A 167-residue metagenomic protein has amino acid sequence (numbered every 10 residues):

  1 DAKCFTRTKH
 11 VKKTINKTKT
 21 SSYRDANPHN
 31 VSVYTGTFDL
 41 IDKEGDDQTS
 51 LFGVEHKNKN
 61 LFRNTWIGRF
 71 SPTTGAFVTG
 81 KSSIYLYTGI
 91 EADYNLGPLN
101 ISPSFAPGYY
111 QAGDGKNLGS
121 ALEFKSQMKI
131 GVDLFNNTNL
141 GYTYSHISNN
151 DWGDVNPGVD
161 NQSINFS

Functional and structural regions predicted by a protein language model:
D1-N16: N-terminal propeptides/low-complexity segments immediately following signal peptides in secreted or periplasmic proteins
F5, K17-P28, E44, K59-F70 (+2 more regions): Short loop/turn motifs that connect adjacent beta-strands in outer-membrane beta-barrel proteins
V31-I41, I67-T79, S102-Q111, T143-S148: Transmembrane beta-strand segments that form the barrel wall of outer-membrane beta-barrel proteins
L40-S50, A76-Y87, G115-A121, D151-V159: Solvent-exposed loop/turn segments connecting transmembrane beta-strands in outer-membrane beta-barrel proteins
S50-V54, G158-S167: Outer-membrane beta-barrel "beta-signal"
H56-N60, A92-Y94, V132, H146: Residue-level signature of outer-membrane beta-barrel architecture
K81-F105: Helix-adjacent hinge/juxtasegments
L99-Q127: Mid-chain, well-packed structural core segment of small domains
